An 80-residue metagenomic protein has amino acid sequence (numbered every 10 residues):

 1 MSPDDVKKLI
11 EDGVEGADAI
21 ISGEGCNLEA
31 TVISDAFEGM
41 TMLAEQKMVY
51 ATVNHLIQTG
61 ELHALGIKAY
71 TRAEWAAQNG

Functional and structural regions predicted by a protein language model:
M1-A17: N-proximal, solvent-exposed amphipathic alpha-helical segments enriched in charged/polar residues
M1-D5, A36, Q58-T59, R72: N-terminal/domain-start segments enriched in small and hydrophobic, helix-friendly residues, covering either
D12-E29: Short edge beta-strands and adjacent turn/loop segments
E24, I33, K68-R72: Short loop/turn motifs enriched for small/polar and acidic residues
N27, Q46, H63: Histidine-centered active-site/metal-ligand motif
V32-A44: A short interface-forming secondary-structure element
M42-L43, K47-T52: Charged, amphipathic alpha-helical segments and their flanking helix caps
Y50-G80: C-terminal structural segments of small proteins and small subunits
